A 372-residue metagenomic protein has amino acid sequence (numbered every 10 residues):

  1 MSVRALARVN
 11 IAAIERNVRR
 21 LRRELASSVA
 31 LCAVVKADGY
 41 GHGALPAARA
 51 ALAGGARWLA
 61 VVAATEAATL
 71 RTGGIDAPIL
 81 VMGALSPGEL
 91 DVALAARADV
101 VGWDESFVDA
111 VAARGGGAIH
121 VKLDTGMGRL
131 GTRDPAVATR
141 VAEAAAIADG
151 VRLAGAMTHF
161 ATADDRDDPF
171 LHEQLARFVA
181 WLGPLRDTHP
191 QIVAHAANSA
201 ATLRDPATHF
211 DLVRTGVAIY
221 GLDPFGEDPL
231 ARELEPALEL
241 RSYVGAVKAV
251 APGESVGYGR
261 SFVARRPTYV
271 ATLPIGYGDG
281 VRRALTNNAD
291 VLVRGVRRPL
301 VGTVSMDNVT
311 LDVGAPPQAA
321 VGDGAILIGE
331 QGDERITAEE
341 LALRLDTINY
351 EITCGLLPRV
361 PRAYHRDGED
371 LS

Functional and structural regions predicted by a protein language model:
M1-V3: Gly-rich Lys/Arg/Thr-decorated short loops/hinges at beta-loop-alpha junctions or inter-strand turns that position
A5-R8, A13-R16, S27-A196, H209: Active-site-proximal beta-alpha core segment in soluble small-molecule metabolic enzymes
L25, T72, V92-A93, R114 (+11 more regions): Solvent-exposed alpha-helices and their adjacent loops that cap or buttress functional pockets in soluble metabolic
V34, H120-K122, G155, R214 (+4 more regions): Conserved beta-strand segments that form the floor/walls of ligand-binding pockets within enzyme and binding domains
V81, L153, V244, L300-V301: A structural signal for short, hydrophobic beta-strand segments that form beta-sheets in beta-rich/all-beta domains
G126, A161, A200, A218 (+1 more regions): Catalytic metal-binding/acid-base residues of hydrolase active sites
D167-Y269: Anionic-ligand-binding alpha/beta catalytic cores of soluble enzymes and soluble regulatory domains that recognize
A249-S372: C-terminal accessory subdomain/extension
